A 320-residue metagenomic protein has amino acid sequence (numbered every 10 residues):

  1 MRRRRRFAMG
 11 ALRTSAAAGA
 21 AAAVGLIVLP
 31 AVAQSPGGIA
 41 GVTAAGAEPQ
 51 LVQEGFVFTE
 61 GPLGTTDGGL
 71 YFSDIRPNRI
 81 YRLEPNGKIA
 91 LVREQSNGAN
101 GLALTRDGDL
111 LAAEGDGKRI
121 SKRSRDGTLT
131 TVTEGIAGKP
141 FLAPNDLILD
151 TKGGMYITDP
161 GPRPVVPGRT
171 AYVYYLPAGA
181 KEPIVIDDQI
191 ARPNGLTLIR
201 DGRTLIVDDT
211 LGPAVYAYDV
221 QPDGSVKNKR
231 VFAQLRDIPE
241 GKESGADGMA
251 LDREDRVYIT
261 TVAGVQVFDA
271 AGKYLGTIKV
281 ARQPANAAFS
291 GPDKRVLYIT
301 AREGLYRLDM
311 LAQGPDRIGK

Functional and structural regions predicted by a protein language model:
A33-E48, P167, D316-I318: Blade/loop signatures of beta-propeller domains
E48, E54-G69, Q95-E114, R119 (+7 more regions): Beta-rich, blade/repeat-based domains predominating in secreted/periplasmic proteins but also intracellular
Q50-L51, A90-E94, T130-E134, I184-D187 (+3 more regions): Beta-propeller fold detector
Y71-A90: Beta-propeller domains
I75, G115, P160-P162, T210 (+5 more regions): Short loop/turn segments immediately following the C-termini of beta-strands
R79-Y81, R119-S121, A171-Y174, A214-Y216 (+2 more regions): A short loop-to-beta-strand structural motif that recurs across blades of beta-propeller domains
Y218-S225, M310-D316: Short loop/turn segments immediately following beta-strands, especially the blade-tip and inter-blade linker loops
A288-K320: Blade-level signature of beta-propeller repeat domains, shared across WD40, Kelch, NHL, RCC1 and BNR/Asp-box propellers
